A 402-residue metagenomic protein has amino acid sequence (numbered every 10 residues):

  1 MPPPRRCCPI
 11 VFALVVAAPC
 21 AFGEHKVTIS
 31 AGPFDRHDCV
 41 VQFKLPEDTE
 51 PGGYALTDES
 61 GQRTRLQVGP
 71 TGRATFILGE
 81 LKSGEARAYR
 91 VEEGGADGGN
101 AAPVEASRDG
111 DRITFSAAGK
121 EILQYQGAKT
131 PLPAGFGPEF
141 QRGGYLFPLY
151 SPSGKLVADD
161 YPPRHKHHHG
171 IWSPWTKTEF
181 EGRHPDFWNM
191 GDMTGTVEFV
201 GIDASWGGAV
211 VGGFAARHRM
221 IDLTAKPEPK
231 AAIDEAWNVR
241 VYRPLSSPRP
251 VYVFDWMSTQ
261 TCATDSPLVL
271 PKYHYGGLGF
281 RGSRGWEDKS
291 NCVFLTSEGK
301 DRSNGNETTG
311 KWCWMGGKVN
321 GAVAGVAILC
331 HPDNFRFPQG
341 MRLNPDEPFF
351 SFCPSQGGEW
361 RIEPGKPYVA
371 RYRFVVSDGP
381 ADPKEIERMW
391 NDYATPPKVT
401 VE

Functional and structural regions predicted by a protein language model:
M1-V11: Bacterial N-terminal signal peptides that target proteins for export
P9-P19: Bacterial N-terminal signal peptides
G23-P103, G110, Y125-R219: Alpha-mannosidase-like glycoside hydrolase catalytic domains involved in N-glycan trimming, generalizing to other
V27-I29, I113-G119, F254-C262: Short, well-ordered beta-strand segments enriched in hydrophobic/aromatic residues
R36-C39, P46-G72, K82-S83, Y273-F280 (+2 more regions): Trp/Gly-enriched beta-strand surface patches
L78-L81, V326-E402: Beta-strand-rich recognition/accessory modules
V104-D109, G208, R217-P271: Acidic, contiguous internal or C-terminal segments within carbohydrate-active enzymes that form a structured patch used
I122-L149, P244-N291: Acidic (Asp/Glu-rich), glycine- and aromatic
